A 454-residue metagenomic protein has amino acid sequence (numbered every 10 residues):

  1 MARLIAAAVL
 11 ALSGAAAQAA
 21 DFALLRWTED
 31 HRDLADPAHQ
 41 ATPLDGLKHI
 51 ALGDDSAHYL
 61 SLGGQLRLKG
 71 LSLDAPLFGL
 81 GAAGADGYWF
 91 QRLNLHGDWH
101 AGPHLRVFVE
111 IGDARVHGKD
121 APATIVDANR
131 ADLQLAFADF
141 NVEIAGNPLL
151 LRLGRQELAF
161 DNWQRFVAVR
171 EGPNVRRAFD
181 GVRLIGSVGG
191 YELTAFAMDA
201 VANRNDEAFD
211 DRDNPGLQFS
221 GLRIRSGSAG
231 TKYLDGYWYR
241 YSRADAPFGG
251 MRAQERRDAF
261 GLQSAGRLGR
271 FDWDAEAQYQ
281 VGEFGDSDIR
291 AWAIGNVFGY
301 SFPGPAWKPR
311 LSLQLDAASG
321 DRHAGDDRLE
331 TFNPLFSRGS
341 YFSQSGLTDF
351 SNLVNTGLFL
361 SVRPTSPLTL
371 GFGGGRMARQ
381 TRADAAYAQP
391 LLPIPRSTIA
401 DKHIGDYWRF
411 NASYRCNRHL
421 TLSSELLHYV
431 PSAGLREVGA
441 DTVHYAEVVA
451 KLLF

Functional and structural regions predicted by a protein language model:
A6-S13: Bacterial N-terminal signal peptides
G14-D86, I125, F302, W307 (+4 more regions): N-terminal periplasmic/intermembrane-space "pro-region" immediately following the signal or transit peptide
D21-A41, G250, S287-T398: Extracellular/periplasmic loop regions
G64, L93-W99, L135-F140, V182-G186 (+7 more regions): Residues on the lipid-exposed face of transmembrane beta-strands in outer-membrane beta-barrel proteins
L68-D74, I111-H117, R155-A159, V188-G190 (+8 more regions): Transmembrane beta-strands of outer-membrane beta-barrel pores
S72-Q91, W99-N147, F160, Q164-V169 (+6 more regions): Surface-exposed loop and membrane-interface regions of Gram-negative outer-membrane beta-barrel proteins
I144-L151, R165-G325, T398, I404-W408 (+1 more regions): Signature for the C-terminal beta-barrel architecture of outer-membrane proteins
N417-V449, L453: Predominantly the C-terminal beta-signal and adjacent terminal strand-loop region of outer-membrane beta-barrel
